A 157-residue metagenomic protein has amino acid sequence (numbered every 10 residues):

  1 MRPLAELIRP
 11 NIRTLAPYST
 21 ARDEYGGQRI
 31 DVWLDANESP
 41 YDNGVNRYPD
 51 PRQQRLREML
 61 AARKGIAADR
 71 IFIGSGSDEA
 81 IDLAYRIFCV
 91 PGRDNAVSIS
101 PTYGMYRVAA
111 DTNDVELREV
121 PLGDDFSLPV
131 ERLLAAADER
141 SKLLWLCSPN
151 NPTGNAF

Functional and structural regions predicted by a protein language model:
M1-R63, L146: N-terminal "arm"/small-domain region of PLP-dependent enzymes with the aminotransferase-like
N37-P40, S77, Y103, P149-P152: Short glycine-rich anion-binding loops that position phosphate/pyrophosphate groups of nucleotides and phosphorylated
D42-G44, I81-D82, Y106-R107, T153-G154: Glycine/Thr-rich phosphate-binding loops of Rossmann-like dinucleotide-binding domains
R57-N95, N113: Phosphate-binding glycine-rich loop
I87-A109, G123: Conserved PLP-anchoring active-site segment centered on the Schiff-base-forming lysine
E116-L122: Short beta-strand->loop structural element characteristic of the AMP-binding/adenylate-forming
D124-F157: Active-site phosphate-binding strand-loop segment of PLP-dependent enzymes
